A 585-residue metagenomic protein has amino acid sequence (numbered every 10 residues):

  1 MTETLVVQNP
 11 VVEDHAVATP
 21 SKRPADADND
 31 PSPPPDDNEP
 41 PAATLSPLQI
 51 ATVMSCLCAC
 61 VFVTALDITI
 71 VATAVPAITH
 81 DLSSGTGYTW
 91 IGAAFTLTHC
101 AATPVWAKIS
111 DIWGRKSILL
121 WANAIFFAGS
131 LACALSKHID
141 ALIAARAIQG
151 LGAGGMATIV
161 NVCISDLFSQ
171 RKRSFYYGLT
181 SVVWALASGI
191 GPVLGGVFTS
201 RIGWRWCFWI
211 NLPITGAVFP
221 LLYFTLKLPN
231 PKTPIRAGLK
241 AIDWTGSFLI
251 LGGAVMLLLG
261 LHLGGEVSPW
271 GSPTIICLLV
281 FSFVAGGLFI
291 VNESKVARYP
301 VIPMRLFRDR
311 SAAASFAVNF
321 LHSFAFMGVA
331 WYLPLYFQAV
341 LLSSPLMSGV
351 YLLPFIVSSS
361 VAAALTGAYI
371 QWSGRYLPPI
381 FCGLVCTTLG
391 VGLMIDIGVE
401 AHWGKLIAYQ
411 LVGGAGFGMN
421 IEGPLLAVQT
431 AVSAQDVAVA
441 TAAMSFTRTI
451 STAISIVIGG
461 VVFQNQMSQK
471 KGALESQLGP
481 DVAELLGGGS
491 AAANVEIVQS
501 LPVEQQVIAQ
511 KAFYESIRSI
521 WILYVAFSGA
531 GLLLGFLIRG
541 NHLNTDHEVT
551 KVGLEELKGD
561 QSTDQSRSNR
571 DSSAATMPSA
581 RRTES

Functional and structural regions predicted by a protein language model:
M1-L66, I70-V71, H80: Cytosolic juxtamembrane N-terminal segment immediately preceding the first transmembrane helix of multi-pass
M54-A59, V63-A77, S83-F95, T245 (+2 more regions): Transmembrane core module of solute transporters
T69, T96-P104, G154, S188-G189 (+3 more regions): Residue-level signature of mid-helix packing/kink "hotspots" within the transmembrane helices of 12-pass Major
I78-H80, I109-S110, C133, L142 (+6 more regions): Interfacial helix-cap and linker-helix signal at transmembrane-aqueous boundaries of multi-pass secondary transporters
H99-T245: Helix-loop-helix hairpins in multi-pass membrane proteins, especially solute transporters
L135-R146, G203, D396-Q410, Q466-G472: Helix-loop junctions at membrane interfaces in 12-TM secondary transporters
I202-A317: Hydrophobic transmembrane-helix bundles of small-molecule transporters
A217, L425-L426, A431, M444-R539 (+2 more regions): Hydrophobic transmembrane architecture of multi-pass small-molecule transporters
